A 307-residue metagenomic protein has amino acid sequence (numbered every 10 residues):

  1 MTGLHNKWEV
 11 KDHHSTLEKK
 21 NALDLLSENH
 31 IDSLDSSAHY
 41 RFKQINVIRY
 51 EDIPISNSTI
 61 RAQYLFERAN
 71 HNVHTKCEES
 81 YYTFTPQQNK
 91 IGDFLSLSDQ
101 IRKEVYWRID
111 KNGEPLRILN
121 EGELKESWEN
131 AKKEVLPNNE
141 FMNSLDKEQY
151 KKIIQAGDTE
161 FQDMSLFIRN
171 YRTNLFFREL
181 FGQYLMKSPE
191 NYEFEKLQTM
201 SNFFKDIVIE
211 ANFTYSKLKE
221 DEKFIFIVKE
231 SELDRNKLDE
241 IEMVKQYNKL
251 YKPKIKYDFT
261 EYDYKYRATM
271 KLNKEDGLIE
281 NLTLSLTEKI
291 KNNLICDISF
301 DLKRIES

Functional and structural regions predicted by a protein language model:
T2-S307: Signature of exported/secreted
